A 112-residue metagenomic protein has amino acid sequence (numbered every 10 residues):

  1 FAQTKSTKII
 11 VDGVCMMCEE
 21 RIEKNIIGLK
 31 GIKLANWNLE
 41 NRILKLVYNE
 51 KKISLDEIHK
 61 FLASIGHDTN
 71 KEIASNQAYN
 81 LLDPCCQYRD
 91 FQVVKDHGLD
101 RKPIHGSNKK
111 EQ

Functional and structural regions predicted by a protein language model:
F1-K8: Bacterial Sec-dependent N-terminal signal peptides
K8-V47, K51-K52: N-terminal targeting signals for Sec/Tat export/insertion, comprising classic cleavable signal peptides
I27-G31, S54, A63-H67, D90-F91: Short, low-complexity, polar/charged sequence segments that are solvent-exposed and flexible
W37-Q77: Periplasmic N-terminal soluble interaction domains immediately after the signal peptide in Gram-negative
Y79-H105: Short, low-order "capping/linker" segments at domain edges
K110-Q112: Short, solvent-exposed mixed-charge patches
